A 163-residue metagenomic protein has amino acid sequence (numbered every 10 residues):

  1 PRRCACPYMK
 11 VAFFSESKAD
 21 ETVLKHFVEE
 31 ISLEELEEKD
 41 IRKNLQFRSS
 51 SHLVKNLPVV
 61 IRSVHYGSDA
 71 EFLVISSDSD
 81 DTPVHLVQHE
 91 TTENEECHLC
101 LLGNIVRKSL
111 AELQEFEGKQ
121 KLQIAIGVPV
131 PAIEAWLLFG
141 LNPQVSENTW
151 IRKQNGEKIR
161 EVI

Functional and structural regions predicted by a protein language model:
P1-E71: Short, surface-exposed loop/strand segments
A12-E16, A70-E90: Acidic beta-strand-to-loop metal/phosphate-binding motif
S79-I163: Activity-critical C-terminal alpha-helical subdomain
